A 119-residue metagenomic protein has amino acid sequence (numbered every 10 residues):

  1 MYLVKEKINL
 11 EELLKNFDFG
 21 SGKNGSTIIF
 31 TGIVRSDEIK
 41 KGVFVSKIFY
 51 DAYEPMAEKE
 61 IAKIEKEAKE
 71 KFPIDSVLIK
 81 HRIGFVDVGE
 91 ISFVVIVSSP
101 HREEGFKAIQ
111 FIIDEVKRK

Functional and structural regions predicted by a protein language model:
M1-I91, S98-K119: N-terminal, polar/charged subdomain of small-to-medium soluble alpha/beta proteins
